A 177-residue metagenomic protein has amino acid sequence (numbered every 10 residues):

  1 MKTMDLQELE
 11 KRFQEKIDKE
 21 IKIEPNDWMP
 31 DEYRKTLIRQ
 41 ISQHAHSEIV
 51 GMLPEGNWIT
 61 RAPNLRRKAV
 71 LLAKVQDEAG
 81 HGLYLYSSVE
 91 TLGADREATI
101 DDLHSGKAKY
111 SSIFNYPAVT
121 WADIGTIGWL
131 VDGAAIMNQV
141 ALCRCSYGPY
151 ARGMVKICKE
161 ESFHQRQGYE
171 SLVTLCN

Functional and structural regions predicted by a protein language model:
M1-M29: Extreme N-terminal leader/anchor segments
K2-F13, A69, K74-D102, G168-C176: Conserved alpha-helical segments that form or flank metal/cofactor-binding pockets of metalloenzymes
K22-S42, D102-G128, C145: Acidic/His metal-coordination segments adjacent to aromatic residues that form catalytic metal sites in metalloenzymes
D27-Y33, G51-A73, A134-A151: Helix-loop segments that flank and shape redox-cofactor active sites
Y33-H44, A62-H81, I124, P149-E161: Alpha-helical scaffold segments that form or flank carboxylate-/histidine-based iron centers
S112-Q167: Internal, conserved structured core segments that host functional sites
